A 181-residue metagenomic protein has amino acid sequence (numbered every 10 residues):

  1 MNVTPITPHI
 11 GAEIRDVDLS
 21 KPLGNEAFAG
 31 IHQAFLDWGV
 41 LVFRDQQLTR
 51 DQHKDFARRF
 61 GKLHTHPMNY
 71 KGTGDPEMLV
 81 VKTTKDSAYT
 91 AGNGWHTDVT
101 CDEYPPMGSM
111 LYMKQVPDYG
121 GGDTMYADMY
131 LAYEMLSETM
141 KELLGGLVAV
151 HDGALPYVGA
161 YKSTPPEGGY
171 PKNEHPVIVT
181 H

Functional and structural regions predicted by a protein language model:
M1-H181: Non-heme Fe(II) oxygenase catalytic core, chiefly the N-lobe of the double-stranded beta-helix
